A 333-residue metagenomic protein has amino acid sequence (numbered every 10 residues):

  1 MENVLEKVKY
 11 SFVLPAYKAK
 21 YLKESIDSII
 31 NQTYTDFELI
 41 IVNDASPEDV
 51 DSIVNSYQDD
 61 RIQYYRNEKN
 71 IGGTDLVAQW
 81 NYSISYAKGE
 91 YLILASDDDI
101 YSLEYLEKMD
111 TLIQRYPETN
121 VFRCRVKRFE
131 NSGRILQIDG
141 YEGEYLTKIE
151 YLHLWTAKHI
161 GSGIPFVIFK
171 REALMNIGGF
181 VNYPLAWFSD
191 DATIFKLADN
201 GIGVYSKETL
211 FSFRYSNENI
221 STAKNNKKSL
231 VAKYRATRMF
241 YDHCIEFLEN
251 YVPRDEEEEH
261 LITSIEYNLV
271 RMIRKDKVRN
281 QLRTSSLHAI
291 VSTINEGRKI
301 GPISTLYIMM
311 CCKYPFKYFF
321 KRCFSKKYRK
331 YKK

Functional and structural regions predicted by a protein language model:
E2, Y267-K333: Membrane-interface aromatic/basic loop that binds lipid-linked glycans or pyrophosphate carriers, typified by
V8-S11, S28, E38, A192: Cell-envelope/extracellular polymer assembly enzymes that use nucleotide-activated donors
F12, Y145-K228, A232: Conserved nucleotide-sugar donor-binding catalytic segment
K18-N31: Short, well-formed alpha-helical segments that are part of the catalytic scaffolds of diverse glycosyltransferases
I30-K69: Acidic donor-binding segment of Leloir-type glycosyltransferases
E68-A87: Glycine-rich, basic loop-to-helix element that forms the pyrophosphate-binding segment of sugar-nucleotide handling
L92: Short aromatic/hydrophobic "clamp" motif used to bind/position activated sugar donors
E104-I138: Conserved donor NDP-sugar-binding/catalytic core segment of glycosyltransferases
